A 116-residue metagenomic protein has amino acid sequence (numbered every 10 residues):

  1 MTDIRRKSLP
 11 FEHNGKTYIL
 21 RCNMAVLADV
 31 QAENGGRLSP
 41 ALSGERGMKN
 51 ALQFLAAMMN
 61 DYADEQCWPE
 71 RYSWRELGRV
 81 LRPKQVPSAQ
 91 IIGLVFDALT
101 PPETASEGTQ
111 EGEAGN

Functional and structural regions predicted by a protein language model:
M1-K16, A28, E33-K49, E65-N116: Charged interaction scaffolds used for protein-protein
Y18-L20: Short, isolated positions in well-ordered beta-strands
